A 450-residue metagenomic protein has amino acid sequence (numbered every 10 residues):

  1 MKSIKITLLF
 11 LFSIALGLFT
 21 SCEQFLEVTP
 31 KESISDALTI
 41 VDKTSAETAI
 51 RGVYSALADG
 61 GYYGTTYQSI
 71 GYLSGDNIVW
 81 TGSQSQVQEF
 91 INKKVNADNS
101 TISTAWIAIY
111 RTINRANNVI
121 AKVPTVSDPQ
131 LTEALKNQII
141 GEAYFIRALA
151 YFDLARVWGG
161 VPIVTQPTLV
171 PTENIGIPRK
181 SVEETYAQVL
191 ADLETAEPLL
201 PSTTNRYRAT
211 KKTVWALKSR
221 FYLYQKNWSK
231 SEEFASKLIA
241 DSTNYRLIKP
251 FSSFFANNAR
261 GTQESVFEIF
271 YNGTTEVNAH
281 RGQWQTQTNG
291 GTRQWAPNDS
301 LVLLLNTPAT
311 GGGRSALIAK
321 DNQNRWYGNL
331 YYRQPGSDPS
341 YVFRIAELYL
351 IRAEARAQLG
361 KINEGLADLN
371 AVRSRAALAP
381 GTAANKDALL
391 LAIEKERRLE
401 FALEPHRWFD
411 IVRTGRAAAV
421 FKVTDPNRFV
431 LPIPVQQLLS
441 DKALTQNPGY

Functional and structural regions predicted by a protein language model:
K2-I4, L18, C22-G71, A443-Y450: Acidic, glycine-rich segments characteristic of secretory precursors and extracytoplasmic regions
L16-F19, Y151: Bacterial Sec-type N-terminal signal peptides, specifically the leucine/valine-rich hydrophobic h-region
D36-A37, G64-S85, V161-T165, P201-R281 (+1 more regions): Short, surface-exposed recognition loops and adjoining beta-strand edges that mediate ligand/DNA contacts, enriched
E47, S85-W158, T195-T204, P335-S340 (+3 more regions): Conserved, well-structured interaction surfaces
I78, Q84-V87, K230-I345, G415 (+1 more regions): Hydrophobic-face positions in mid-chain alpha helices that act as interaction patches
